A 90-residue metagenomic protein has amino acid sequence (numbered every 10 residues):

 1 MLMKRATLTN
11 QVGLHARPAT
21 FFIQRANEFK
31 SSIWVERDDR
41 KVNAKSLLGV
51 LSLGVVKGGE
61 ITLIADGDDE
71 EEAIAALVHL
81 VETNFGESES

Functional and structural regions predicted by a protein language model:
M1-N10: Short amphipathic
M3, K30, E60: Broad gene-expression machinery/nucleic-acid interaction feature
L8, D39, T62, D66: Generic anion/oxyanion-binding catalytic loop in active/binding sites
T9-L48, S52-K57: Compact, glycine-rich, soluble single-domain proteins
V56-S90: C-terminal structural segments of small proteins and small subunits
